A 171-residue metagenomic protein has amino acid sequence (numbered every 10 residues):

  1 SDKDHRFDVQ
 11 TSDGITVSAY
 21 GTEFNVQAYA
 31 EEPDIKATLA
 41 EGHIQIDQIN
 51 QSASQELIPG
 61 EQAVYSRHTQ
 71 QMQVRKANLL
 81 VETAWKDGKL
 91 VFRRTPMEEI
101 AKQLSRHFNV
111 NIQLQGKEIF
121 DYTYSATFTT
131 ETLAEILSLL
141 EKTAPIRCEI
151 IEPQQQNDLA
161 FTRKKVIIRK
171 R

Functional and structural regions predicted by a protein language model:
S1-Q70: Short, small/hydrophobic-biased targeting/export segments
Q70-R171: N-terminal export/assembly leaders
